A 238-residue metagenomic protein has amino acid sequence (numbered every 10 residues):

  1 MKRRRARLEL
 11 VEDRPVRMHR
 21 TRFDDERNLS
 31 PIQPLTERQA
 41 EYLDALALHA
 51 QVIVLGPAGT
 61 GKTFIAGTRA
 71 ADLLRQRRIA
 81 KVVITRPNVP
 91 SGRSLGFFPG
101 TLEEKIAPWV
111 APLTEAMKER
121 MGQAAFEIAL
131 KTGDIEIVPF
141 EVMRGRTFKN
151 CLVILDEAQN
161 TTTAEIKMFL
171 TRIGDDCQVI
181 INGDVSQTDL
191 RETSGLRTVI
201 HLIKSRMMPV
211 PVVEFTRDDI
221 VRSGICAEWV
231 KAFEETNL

Functional and structural regions predicted by a protein language model:
K2-V11, M18-Q33, E37-L155, Q159-L238: Conserved helicase motor core of SF1/SF2 NTP-dependent helicases
